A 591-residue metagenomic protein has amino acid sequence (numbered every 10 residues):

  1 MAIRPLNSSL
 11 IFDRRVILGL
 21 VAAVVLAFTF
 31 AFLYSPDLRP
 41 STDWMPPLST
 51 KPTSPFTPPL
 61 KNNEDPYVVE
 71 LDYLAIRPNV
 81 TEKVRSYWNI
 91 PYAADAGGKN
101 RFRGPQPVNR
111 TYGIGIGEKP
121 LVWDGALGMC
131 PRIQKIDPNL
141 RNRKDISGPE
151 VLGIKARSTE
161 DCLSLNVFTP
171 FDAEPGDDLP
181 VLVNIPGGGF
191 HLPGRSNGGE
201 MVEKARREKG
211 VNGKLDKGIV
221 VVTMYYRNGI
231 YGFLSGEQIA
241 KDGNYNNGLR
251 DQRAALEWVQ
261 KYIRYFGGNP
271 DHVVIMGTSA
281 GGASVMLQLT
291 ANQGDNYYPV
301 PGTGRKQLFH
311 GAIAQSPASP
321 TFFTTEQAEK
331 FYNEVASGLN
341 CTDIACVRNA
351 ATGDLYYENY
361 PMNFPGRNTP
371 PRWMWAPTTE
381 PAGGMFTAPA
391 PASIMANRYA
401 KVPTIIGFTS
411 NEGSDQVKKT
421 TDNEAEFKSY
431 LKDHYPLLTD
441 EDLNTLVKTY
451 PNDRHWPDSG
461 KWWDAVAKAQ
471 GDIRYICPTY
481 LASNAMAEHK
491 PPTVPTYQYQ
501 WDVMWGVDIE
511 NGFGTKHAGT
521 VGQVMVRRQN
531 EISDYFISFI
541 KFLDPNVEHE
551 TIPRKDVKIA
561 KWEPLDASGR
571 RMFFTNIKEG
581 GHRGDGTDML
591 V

Functional and structural regions predicted by a protein language model:
M1-R15: Short, low-complexity, Lys/Arg-enriched N-terminal segments of secretory-pathway carbohydrate enzymes
D13, P36-D242, V526-R528, L543-N546: Non-catalytic accessory segments of hydrolases
I90, G98-K99, G176-L179, L192-G198 (+6 more regions): Short, solvent-exposed loop/turn and secondary-structure capping segments
E150-I154, K241-N246, A318-F323, A390 (+3 more regions): Active-site rim elements
V151, A254, K261, Y265 (+7 more regions): Substrate-access "cap/lid" subdomains that shape and gate the entrance to catalytic or ligand-binding pockets
G176-D178, E237-N247, E257-M276: Gly/Ser-rich "nucleophile elbow"/oxyanion-hole loop immediately N-terminal to the catalytic nucleophile in hydrolases
G277-L287: Glycine-rich nucleophile elbow surrounding the catalytic serine of serine-hydrolase chemistry
K468, I476-V591: Mobile gating loops/cap/lid regions near enzyme active sites that modulate substrate access
